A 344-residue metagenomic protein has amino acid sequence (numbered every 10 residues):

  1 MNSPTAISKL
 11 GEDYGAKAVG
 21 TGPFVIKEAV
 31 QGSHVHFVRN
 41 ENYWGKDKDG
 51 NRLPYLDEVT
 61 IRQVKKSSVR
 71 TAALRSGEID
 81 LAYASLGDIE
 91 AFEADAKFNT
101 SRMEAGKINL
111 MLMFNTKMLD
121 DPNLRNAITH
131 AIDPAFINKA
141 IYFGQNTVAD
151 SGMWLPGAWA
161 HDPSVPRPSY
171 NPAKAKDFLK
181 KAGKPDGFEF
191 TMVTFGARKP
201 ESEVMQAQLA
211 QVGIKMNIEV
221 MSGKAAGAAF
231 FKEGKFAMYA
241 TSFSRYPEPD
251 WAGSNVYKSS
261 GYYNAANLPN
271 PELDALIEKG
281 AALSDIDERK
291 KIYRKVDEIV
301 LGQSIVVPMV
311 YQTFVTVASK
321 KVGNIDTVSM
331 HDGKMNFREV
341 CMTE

Functional and structural regions predicted by a protein language model:
M1-P54, E58, P172-A173, D177: Gly/Pro-rich hinge or "lid" segments in bacterial periplasmic/extracellular proteins
G15, Y43-F92, K215-N217: Ligand-site clamp/hinge motif
G22-P23, L53-E58, R75-S76, A105-D150 (+3 more regions): Alpha-helical secondary-structure segments
F24, T147-K181, P200: Structural transition elements
V30-V35, I132-H161, G196-Q208, G227-E344: Detector for C-terminal structural segments
S67, Y83-I89, P134, S222 (+1 more regions): Beta->alpha turn/N-cap motifs
S68-E78, D95, P122-N126, E203-V212 (+1 more regions): Short helices/loops that flank or line small-molecule/ion binding pockets
F98-G106: Short beta-strand->loop
